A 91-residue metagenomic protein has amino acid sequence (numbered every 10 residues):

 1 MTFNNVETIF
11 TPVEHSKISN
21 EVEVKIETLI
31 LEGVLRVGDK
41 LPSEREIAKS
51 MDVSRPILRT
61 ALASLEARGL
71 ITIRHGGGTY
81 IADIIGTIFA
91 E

Functional and structural regions predicted by a protein language model:
T2-E91: Short linear motifs at protein or domain termini
